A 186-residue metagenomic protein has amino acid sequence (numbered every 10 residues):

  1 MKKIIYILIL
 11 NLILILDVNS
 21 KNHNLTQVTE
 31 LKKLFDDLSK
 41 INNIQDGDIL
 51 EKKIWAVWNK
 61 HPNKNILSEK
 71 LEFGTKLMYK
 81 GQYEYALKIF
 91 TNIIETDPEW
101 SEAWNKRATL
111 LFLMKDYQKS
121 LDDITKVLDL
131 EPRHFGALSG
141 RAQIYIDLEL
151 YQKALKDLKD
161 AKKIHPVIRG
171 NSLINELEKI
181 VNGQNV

Functional and structural regions predicted by a protein language model:
D36-N42, I146-R169: TPR/TPR-like (Sel1-like) alpha-helical repeat modules
K60, L155-V186: Terminal, low-structured helical/coil segments at or just beyond the last alpha-helical repeat
K60, Y79, L113, D147-L148 (+1 more regions): Register position in tetratricopeptide repeats
N63-L130: Alpha-helical adaptor scaffolds
I66, W100, H134, Y151 (+1 more regions): Residue-level recognition of tetratricopeptide repeat
A103, A137, G170-N171: TPR alpha-solenoid repeat register
K106, G140, L173-I174: Canonical tetratricopeptide repeat
